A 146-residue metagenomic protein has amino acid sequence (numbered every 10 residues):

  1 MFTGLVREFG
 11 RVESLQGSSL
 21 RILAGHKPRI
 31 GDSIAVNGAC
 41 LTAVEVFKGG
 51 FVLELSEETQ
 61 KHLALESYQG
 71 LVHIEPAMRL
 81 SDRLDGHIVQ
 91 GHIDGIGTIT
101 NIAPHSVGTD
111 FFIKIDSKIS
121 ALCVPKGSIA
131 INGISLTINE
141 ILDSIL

Functional and structural regions predicted by a protein language model:
M1-L146: Conserved loop->alpha-helix
